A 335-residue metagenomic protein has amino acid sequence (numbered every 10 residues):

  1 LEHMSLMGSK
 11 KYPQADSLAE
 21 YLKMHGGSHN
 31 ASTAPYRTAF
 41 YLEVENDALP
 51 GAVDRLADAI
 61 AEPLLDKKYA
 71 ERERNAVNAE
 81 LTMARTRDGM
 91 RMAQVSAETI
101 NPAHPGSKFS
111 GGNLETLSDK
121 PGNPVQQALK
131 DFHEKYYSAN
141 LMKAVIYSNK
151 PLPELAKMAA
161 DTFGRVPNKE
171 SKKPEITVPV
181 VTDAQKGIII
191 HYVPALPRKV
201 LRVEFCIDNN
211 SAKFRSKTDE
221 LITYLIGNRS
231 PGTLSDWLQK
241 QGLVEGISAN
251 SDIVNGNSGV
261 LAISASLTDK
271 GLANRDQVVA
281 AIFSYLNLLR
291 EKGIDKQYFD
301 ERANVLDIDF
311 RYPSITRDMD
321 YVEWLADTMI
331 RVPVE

Functional and structural regions predicted by a protein language model:
L1-E43, K108-N113, N123, N228-G246 (+3 more regions): M16/MPP (pitrilysin/insulinase) zinc-metallopeptidase core fold and M16-derived inactive scaffolds
H3-S9, T38-V44, I60-L64, E80-T82 (+6 more regions): Second-shell loop/turn segments in exported
G8-Y12, E43-A76, N228-S230, N257-I315 (+1 more regions): M16/insulysin-pitrilysin zinc metalloprotease superfamily fold
R74, G89, Q126-T162: Non-catalytic, conformational "gating/processing" segments within enzyme and secreted inhibitor domains
T82, A97, S171-P231, W237 (+2 more regions): His/Glu-based metal-binding/catalytic segments typifying zinc-dependent metallopeptidases
E98-K143, P174-V180, N209, A262 (+2 more regions): Histidine-acidic residue clusters that define the catalytic metal-binding segment of zinc metallopeptidase domains
G106-S110, K143-K199, I207-N209, Q297 (+1 more regions): An aromatic/glycine/proline-enriched structural segment found at the starts of mature extracellular/organellar domains
